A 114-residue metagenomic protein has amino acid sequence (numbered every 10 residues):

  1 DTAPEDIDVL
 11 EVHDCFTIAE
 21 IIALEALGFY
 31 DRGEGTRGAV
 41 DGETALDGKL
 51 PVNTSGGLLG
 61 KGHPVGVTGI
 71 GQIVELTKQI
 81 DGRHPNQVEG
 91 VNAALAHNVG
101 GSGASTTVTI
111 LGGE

Functional and structural regions predicted by a protein language model:
D1-E114: Claisen-condensing/thiolase-fold acyl-transfer catalytic domains that form or cleave C-C bonds in fatty acid
